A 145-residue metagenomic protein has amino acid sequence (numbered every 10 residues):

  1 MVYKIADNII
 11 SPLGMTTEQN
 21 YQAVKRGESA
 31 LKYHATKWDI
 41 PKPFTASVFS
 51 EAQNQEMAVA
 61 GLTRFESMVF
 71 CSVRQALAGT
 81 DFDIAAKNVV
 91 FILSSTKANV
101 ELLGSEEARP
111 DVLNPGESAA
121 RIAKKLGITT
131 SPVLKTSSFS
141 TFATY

Functional and structural regions predicted by a protein language model:
M1-V133, S137: Conserved "HGTGT" condensation-loop signature of ketosynthase/thiolase-family condensing enzymes that catalyze
K135-Y145: A glycine-rich, Thr/Ser-enriched phosphate-binding loop motif common to dinucleotide/cofactor-binding enzymes
